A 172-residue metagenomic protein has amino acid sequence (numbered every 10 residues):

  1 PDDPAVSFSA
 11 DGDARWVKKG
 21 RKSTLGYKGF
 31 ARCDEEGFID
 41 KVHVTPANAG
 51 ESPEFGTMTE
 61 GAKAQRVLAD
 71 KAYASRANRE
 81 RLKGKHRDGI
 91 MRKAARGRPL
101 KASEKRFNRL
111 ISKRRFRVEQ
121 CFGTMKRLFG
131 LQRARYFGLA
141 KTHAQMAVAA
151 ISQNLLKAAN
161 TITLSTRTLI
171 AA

Functional and structural regions predicted by a protein language model:
P1-G84: Polybasic low-complexity intrinsically disordered regions
R15-W16, G138, N154: Short, low-complexity interaction segments enriched in Ser/Thr/Pro/Gly
A31, E54, Y73, F122-G123 (+2 more regions): Hydrophobic side chains within alpha-helical segments
V44, S52-E54, T59, D88 (+3 more regions): A generic membrane alpha-helix/interface feature
R66, K71-A147, T166: Helix-centered, glycine/charged polyanion-binding patches within enzymatic domains that contact phosphate-containing
L155-L164: Membrane-helix cytosolic exit motif
T163-A172: Intrinsically disordered, low-complexity and often Lys/Arg-enriched segments
